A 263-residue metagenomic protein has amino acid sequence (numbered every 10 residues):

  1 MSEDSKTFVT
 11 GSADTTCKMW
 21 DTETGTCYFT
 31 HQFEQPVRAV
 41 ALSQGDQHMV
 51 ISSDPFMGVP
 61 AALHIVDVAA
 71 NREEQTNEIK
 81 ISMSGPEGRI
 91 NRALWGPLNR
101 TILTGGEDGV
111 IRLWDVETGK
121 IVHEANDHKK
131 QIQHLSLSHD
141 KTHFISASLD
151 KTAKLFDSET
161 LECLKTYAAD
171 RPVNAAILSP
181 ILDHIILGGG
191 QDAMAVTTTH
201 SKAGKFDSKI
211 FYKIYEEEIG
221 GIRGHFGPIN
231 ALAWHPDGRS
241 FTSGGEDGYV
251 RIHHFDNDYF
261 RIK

Functional and structural regions predicted by a protein language model:
M1-S5, A41-Q47, E87, L94-R100 (+3 more regions): Loop/turn segments within WD40 beta-propeller blades
T10-D14, G45, S52-P60, L98 (+6 more regions): Conserved strand-to-loop turn within each blade of WD40 beta-propeller repeats
D14-T16, E34, P60, N99 (+9 more regions): Surface-exposed loop/turn positions within WD40 beta-propeller blades
C17-W20, P60-V68, I111-D115, A153-S158 (+3 more regions): WD40-repeat beta-propellers
T26-F29, E74-I81, V122-H123, E162-K165 (+2 more regions): A structural motif specific to WD40 beta-propellers
Q32-V37, M83-I90, N126-I132, Y167-V173 (+1 more regions): WD40/WD-repeat beta-propeller blade N-cap
A233-K263: Blade-level signature of beta-propeller repeat domains, shared across WD40, Kelch, NHL, RCC1 and BNR/Asp-box propellers
